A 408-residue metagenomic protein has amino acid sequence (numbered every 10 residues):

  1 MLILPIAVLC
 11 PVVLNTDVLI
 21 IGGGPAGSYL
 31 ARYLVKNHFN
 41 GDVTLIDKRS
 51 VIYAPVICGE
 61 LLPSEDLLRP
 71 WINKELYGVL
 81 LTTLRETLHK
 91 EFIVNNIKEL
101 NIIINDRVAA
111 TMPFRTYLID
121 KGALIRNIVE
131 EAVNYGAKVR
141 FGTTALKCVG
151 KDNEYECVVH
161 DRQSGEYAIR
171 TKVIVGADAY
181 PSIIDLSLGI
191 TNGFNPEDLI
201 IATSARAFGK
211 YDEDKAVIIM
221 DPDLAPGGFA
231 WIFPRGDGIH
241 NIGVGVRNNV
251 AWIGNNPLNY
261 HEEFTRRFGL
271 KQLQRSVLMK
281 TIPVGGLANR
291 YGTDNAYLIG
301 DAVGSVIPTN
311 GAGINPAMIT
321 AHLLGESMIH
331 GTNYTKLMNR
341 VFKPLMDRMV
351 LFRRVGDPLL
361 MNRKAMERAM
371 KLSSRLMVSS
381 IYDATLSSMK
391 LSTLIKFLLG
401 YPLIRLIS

Functional and structural regions predicted by a protein language model:
L2-N15: A short, basic/flexible loop-to-alpha-helix module at the beginning of a structural domain
V12-A26: Beta1/beta-strand and adjacent pyrophosphate-binding region of the FAD-binding site in flavoprotein oxidoreductases
V35-I57: Glycine-rich FAD pyrophosphate-binding loop
R49-E99: N-terminal FAD cofactor-binding segment of flavoenzymes
T111-E130, N249-N256: Short beta-strand to alpha-helix junction loop
N134-F268, A288: Predominantly flavin-linked oxidoreductase catalytic cores and closely associated redox partners
K147, N248-L324, N333: FAD/FMN-dependent oxidoreductases across multiple families
E326-S408: C-terminal helical "tail/cap" subdomain of flavin- and related membrane-associated enzymes
